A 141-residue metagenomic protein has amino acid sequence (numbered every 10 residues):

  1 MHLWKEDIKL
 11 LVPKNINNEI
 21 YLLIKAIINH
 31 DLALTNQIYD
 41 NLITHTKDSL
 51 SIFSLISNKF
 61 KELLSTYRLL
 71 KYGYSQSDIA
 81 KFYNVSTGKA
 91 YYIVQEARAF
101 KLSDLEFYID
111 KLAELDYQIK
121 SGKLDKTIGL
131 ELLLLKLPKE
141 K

Functional and structural regions predicted by a protein language model:
H2-D104: Small-residue-rich helix-loop
T44-Y67, D104-K141: Amphipathic alpha-helical interaction/assembly segments
